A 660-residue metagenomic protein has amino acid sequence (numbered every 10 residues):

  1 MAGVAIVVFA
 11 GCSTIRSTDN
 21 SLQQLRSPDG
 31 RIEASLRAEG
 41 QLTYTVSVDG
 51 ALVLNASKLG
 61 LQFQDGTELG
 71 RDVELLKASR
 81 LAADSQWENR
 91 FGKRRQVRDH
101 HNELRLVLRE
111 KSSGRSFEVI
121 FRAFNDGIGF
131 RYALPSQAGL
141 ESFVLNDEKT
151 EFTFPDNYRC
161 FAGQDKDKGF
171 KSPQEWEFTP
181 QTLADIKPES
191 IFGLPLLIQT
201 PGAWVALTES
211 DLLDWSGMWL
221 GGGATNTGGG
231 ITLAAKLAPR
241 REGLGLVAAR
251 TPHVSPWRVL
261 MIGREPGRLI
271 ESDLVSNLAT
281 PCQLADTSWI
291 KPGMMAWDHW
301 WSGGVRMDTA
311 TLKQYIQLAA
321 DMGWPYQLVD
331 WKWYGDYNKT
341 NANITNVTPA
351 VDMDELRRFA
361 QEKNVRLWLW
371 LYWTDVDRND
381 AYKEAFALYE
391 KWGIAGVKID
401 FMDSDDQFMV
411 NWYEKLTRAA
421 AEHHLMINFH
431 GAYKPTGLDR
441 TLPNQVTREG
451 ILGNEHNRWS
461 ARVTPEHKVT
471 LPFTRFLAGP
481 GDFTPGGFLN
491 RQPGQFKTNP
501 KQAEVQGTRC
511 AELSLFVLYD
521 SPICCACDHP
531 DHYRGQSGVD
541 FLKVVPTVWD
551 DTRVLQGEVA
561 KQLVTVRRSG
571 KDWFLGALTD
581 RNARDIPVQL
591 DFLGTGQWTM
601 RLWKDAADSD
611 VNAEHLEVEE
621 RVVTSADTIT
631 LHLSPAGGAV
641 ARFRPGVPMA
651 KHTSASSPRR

Functional and structural regions predicted by a protein language model:
A10-G11: C-terminal motif of bacterial Sec signal peptides marking the signal peptidase cleavage site
T14-C282: N-terminal accessory beta-strand-rich subdomains and adjacent acidic, glycine-rich linkers that precede catalytic cores
R80, R95, G163-F170, Q174-W176 (+2 more regions): Solvent-exposed beta-strand/loop surfaces of large extracellular or lumenal domains
L106, D528-F574, D608-E614, S657-R659: Glycan-recognition and catalytic regions of carbohydrate-active enzymes
R250-Y326: An acidic-aromatic substrate-binding cleft motif
D330-T508: Aromatic- and carboxylate-enriched substrate-binding clefts and catalytic-loop regions of carbohydrate-active enzymes
E558-T599, A639-V640: Carbohydrate-binding surface patches
E620-S656: C-terminal beta-strand-rich structural cap/linker in extracellular carbohydrate-active enzymes
